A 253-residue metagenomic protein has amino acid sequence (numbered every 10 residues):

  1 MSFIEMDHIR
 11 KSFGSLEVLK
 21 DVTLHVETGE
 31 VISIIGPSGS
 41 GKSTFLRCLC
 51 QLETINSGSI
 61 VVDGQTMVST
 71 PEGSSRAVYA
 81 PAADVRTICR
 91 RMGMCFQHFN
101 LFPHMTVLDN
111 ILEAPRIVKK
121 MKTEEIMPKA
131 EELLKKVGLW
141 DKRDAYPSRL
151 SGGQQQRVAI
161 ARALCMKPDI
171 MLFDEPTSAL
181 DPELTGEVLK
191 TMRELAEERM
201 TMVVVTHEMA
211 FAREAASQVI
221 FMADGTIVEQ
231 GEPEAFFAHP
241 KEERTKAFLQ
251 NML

Functional and structural regions predicted by a protein language model:
I35-P37: The feature captures the beta-strand-to-loop junction immediately N-terminal to the Walker
C50: Helix-to-loop junction immediately C-terminal to a conserved catalytic motif
G58-S74: Conserved ABC transporter NBD signature motif
Y146-L150, Q154: Conserved ABC ATPase signature
C165-D169: A short, proline-enriched helix->beta-strand linker immediately N-terminal to the Walker B motif in ABC-type P-loop
M171-D174: Catalytic Walker B motif of ABC-type/P-loop ATPase nucleotide-binding domains
